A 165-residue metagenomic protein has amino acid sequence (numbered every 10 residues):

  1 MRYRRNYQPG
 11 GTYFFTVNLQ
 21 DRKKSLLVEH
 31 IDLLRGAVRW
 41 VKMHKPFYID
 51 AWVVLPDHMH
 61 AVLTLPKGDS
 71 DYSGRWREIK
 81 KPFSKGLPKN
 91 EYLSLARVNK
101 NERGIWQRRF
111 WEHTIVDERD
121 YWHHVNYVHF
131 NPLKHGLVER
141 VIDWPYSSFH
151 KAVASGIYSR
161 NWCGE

Functional and structural regions predicted by a protein language model:
M1-E165: Short catalytic/metal-binding and nucleic-acid-binding patches
